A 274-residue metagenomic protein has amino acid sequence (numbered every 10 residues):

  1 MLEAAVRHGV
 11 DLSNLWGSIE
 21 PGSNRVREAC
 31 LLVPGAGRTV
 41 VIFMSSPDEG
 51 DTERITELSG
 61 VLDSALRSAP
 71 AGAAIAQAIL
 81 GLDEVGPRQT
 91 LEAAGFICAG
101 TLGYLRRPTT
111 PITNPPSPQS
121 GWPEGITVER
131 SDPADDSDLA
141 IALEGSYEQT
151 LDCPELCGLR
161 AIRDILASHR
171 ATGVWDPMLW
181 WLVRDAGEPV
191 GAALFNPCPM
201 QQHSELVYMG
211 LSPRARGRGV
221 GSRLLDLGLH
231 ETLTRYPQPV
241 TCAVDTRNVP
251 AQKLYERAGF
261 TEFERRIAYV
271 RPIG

Functional and structural regions predicted by a protein language model:
M1-A5, E148-S168: Conserved GNAT-fold acetyl-CoA-binding loop/helix
L2-A65, D185, A193-S204: Conserved donor-binding loop and adjoining core beta-sheet/short helix segment in diverse acyl/aminoacyl transferases
A36, D48-I126, Y269-R271: Acyl-donor-binding surface of acyltransferase catalytic domains
T52-R67, L211, G217-T234, Q252-R257: Conserved acetyl-CoA-binding loop-helix of GNAT-fold acetyltransferases
A76-L80, L206, V240-V244: Conserved hydrophobic beta-strand within the GNAT/NAT acetyltransferase core sheet that lines the active-site cleft
L82-G100, R218, S222, T246-E264: Conserved active-site alpha-helix within GNAT-family acetyltransferase domains
T127-A142, E148-D152: A short beta-loop-alpha structural element at the N-terminal edge of CoA-dependent acyl/N-acetyltransferase catalytic
P154, R160, D164-I165, V174-D185 (+1 more regions): Phosphate-binding active sites in nucleotide-utilizing proteins
